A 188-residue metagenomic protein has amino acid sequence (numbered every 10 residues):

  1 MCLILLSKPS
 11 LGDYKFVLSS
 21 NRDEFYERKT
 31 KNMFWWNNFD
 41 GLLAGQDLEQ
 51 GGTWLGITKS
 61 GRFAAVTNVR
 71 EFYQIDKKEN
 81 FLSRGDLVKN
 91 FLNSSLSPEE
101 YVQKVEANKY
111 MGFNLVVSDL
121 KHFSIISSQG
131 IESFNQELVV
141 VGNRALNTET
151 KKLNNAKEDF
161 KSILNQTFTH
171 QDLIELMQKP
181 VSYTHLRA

Functional and structural regions predicted by a protein language model:
L3-S7, T53-I57, F113-S118, S124: Short beta-strand scaffold segments in enzyme catalytic cores
S7-S10, Q46-D47, G56-I57, V105-N108 (+1 more regions): A general structural signal for short secondary-structure junctions and capping/turn motifs
L11-S83, L87: Glycine/small-residue-rich interface belts in oligomeric ring/scaffold proteins and their assembly partners
N21-R22, T58, V69, S118 (+2 more regions): Structured loops at beta-to-helix junctions and adjacent beta-edge loops in soluble globular domains
R62-E132: Internal, conserved structured core segments that host functional sites
P98-V105, D172-V181: Short, well-structured alpha-helical segments that form the helix of a local strand-helix-strand
Q129-H170: A contiguous pocket-lining binding segment that forms or flanks enzyme active sites
T184-A188: Conserved small/polar residues in nucleotide/adenosyl-binding loops
